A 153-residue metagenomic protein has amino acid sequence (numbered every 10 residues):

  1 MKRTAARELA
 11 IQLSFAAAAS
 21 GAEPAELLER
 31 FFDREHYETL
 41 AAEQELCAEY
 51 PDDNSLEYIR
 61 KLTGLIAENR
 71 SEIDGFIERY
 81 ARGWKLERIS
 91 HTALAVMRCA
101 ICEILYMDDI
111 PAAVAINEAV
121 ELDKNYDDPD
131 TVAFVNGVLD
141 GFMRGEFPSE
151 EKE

Functional and structural regions predicted by a protein language model:
M1-E153: N-terminal interaction/assembly modules
